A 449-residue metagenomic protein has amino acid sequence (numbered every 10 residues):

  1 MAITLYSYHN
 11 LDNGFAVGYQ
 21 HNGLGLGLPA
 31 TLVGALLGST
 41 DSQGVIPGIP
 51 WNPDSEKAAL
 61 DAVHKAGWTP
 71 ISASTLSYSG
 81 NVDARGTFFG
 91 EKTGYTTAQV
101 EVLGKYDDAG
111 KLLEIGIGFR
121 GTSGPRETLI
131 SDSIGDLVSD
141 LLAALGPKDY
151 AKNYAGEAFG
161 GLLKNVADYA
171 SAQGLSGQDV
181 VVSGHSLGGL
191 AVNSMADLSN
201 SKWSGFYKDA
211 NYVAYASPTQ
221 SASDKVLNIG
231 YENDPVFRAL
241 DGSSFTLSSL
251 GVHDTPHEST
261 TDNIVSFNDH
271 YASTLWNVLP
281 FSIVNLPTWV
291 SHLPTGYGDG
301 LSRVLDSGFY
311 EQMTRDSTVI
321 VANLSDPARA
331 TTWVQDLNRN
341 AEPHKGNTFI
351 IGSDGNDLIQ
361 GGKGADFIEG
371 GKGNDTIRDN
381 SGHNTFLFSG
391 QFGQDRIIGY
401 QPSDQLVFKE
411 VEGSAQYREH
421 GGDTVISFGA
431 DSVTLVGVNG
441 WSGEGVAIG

Functional and structural regions predicted by a protein language model:
M1-A16, E114, K164-V181, D197-F367 (+1 more regions): Serine hydrolase/lipase
M1-A66: N-terminal low-complexity, Ser/Thr- and acidic-residue-enriched intrinsically disordered segments
G67-V181, W203-D209, Q220: A conserved cap/lid and substrate-binding interface adjacent to the catalytic center of lipid-processing enzymes
L112-G116, S403, G421-V425: A generic structural signal for beta-strand entry/edge sites
G118-S123, E410-V411, S427-T434: Secondary-structure transition/turn motif
G184-G188, V192: Gly/Ala-rich beta-loop-alpha elbow adjacent to hydrolase catalytic centers
F349-I351, N356-S414, R418-H420: Acidic, glycine-rich calcium-binding repeat modules characteristic of RTX/beta-roll and related beta-solenoid repeat
R418-G449: Low-complexity acidic/polar repeat-biased segments
